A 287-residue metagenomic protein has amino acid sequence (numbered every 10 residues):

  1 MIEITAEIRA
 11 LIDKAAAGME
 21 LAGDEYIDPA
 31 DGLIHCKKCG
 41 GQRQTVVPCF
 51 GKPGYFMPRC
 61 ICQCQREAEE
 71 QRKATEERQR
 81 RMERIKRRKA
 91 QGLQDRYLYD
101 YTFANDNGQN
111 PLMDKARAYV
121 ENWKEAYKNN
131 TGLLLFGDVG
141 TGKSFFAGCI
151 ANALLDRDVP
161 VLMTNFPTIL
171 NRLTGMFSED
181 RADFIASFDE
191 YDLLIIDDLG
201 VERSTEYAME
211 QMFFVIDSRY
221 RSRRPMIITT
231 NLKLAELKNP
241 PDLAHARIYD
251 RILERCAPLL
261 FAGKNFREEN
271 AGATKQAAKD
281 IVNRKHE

Functional and structural regions predicted by a protein language model:
M1-N107, E269-E287: A short, basic N-terminal segment
G92-L133: Pre-Walker A (pre-P-loop) alpha-helix and adjacent loop at the N terminus of AAA/AAA+ ATPase modules, a conserved
P111-V120, K128, A151-Y191, R203-E210: Short glycine-rich substrate-engagement loop in P-loop NTPases that contacts/grips substrate
Y127-A147: Walker A/P-loop nucleotide-binding motif
L133, L162, I195, I227 (+1 more regions): Hydrophobic/aromatic beta-strand patches that form the interior of the parallel beta-sheet core in alpha/beta enzyme
V159-P160, E190-L193, S222-I228: Loop/turn-to-beta-strand initiation segments
N171-L173, E202-E287: Replace "adjacent to P-loop NTPase cores in ATP/GTP-dependent enzymes" with "adjacent to NTP-binding cores
D198-L199: Walker B catalytic acidic pair
